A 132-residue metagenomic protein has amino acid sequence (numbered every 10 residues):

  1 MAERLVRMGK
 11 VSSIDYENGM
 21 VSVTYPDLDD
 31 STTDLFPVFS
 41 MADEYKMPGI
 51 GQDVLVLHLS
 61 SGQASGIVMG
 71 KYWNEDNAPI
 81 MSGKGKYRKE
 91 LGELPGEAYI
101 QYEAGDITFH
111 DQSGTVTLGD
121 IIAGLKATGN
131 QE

Functional and structural regions predicted by a protein language model:
M1-E97, Q101-A104, T128-E132: Exposed beta-strand/loop interface patches that mediate assembly or binding
K89, Y102, F109-L118, A123 (+1 more regions): Extracellular beta-strand solenoids
